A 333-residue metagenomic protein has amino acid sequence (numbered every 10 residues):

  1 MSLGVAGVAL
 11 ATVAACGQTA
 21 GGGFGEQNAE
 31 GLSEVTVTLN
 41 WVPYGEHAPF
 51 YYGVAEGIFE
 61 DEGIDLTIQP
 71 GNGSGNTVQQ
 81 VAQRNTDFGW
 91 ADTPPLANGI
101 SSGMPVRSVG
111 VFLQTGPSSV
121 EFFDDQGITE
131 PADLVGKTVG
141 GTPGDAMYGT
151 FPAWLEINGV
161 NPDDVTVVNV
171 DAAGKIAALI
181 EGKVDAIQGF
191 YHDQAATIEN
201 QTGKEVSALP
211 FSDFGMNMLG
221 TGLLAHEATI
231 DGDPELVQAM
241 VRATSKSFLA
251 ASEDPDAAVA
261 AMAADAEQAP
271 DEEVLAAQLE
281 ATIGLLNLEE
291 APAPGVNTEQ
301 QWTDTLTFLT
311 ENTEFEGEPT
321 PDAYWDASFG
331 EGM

Functional and structural regions predicted by a protein language model:
M1-E34, G332-M333: Short, low-complexity disordered leader/linker segments with a strong preference for bacterial N-terminal type II
T19-P162, T166-D171, I176, D185-H192: Short, glycine-/small- and polar/acidic-enriched structural segments that line small-molecule recognition paths
W41, D213, N297-T298: Short Gly/Pro-enriched turn/cap motifs at secondary-structure boundaries
P94, G174-Q268: Pocket-lining segment of extracytoplasmic ligand-binding domains
G232-N312: Secondary-structure end/capping motifs
W302-M333: Conserved C-terminal helix/tail region of periplasmic/extracytoplasmic solute-binding proteins
